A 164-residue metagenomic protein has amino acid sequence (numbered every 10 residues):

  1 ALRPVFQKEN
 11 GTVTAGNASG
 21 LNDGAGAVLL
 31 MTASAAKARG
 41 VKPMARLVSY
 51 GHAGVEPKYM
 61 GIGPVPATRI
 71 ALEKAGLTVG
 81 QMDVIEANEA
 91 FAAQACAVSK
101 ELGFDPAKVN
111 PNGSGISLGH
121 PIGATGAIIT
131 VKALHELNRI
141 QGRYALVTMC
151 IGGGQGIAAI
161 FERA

Functional and structural regions predicted by a protein language model:
A1, A67-I70, K74, A97 (+3 more regions): Alpha-helical scaffold segments in soluble metabolic enzymes
A1-S34, A38, E101-K108: N-terminal extracellular/periplasmic Venus flytrap/periplasmic-binding protein-like
R3-F6, G51, L72-A75, A95 (+3 more regions): Structural signal for hydrophobic packing residues in well-ordered secondary-structure cores of soluble enzyme domains
N10, T14-G26, V48-K74, E86-E89 (+2 more regions): Active-site pocket-shaping loop/turn-to-helix segments
N10, T14-M31, G126-A164: Conserved beta-strand-centric core segments of catalytic alpha/beta enzyme folds
A36-G40, R69-D83, L102-G103: Phosphate/pyrophosphate-binding loops at sites that engage ATP/ADP/AMP, CoA/4′-phosphopantetheine, polyphosphate
V41-H52, G80-E89, K108-S114, R143-C150: Beta-strand segments within the central parallel beta-sheet cores of soluble alpha/beta enzyme folds
P57-P64, E89-A107, P121-G126, I157-A164: Short glycine/threonine-rich loop-to-helix capping motif typified by GTGT followed within a few residues by an Asp-Pro
